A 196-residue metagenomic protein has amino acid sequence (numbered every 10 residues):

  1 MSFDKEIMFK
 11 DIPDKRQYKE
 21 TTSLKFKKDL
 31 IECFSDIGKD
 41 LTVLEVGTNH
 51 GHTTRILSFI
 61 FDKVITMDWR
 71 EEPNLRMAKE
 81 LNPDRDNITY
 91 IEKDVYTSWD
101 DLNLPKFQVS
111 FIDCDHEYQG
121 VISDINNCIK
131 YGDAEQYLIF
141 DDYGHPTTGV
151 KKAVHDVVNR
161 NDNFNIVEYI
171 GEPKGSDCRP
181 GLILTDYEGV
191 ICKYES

Functional and structural regions predicted by a protein language model:
M1-K10: N-terminal, positively charged/glycine-rich alpha-helical extensions of SAM-dependent methyltransferases
D14-S196: S-adenosylmethionine/decaboxylated-SAM
